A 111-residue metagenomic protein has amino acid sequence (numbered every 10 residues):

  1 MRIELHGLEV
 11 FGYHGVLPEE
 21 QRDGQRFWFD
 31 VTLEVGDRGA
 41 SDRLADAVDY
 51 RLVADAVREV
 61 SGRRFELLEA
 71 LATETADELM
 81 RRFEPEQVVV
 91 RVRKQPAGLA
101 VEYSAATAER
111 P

Functional and structural regions predicted by a protein language model:
M1-P111: N-terminal, polar/charged subdomain of small-to-medium soluble alpha/beta proteins
